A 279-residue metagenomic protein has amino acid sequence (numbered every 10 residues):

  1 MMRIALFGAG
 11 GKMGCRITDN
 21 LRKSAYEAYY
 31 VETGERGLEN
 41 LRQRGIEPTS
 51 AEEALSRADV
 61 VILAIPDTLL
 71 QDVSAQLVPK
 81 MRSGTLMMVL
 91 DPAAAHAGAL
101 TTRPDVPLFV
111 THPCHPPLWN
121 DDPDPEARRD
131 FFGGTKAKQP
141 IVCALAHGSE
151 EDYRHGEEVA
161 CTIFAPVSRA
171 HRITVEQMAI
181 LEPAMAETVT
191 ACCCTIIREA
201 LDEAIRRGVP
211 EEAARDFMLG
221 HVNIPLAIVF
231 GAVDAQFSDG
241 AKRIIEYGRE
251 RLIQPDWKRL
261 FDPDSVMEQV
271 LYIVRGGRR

Functional and structural regions predicted by a protein language model:
M1-E47: NAD(P)+-binding Rossmann beta1-loop-alpha1 motif at the extreme N-terminus of oxidoreductases
G45-A58: Short acidic low-complexity segments
L55-A99: Rossmann-fold NAD(P) dinucleotide-binding segment
L90-L181: Rossmann-fold dinucleotide-binding core
E182-A191: A short glycine-threonine-serine/GTX helix/turn-capping micro-motif
R198-I205: Amphipathic alpha-helical segments within well-ordered protein domains
V209-R279: NAD(P)-dependent Rossmann-like dehydrogenase/reductase catalytic/cofactor-binding core
